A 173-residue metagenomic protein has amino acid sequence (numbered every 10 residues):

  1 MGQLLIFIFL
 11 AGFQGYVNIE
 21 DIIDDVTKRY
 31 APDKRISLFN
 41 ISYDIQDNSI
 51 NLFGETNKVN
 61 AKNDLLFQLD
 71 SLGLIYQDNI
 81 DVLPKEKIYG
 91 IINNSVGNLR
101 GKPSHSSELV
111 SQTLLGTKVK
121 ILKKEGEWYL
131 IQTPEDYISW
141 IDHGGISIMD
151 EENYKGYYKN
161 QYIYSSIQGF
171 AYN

Functional and structural regions predicted by a protein language model:
L5-F7, G12-S49, E55-I92, V96-S107 (+1 more regions): Ser/Thr-rich low-complexity repeats and stalk/linker segments
N51, E55-N57, K62, Q112-D142: SH3/SH3-like beta-barrel superfamily modules
N57, N63-L83, S104, Q132-N173: Boundary regions of SH3-family modules and the immediately adjacent low-complexity/disordered segments in eukaryotic
K85-I91, E125-Y129, G156-K159: Low-complexity, flexible helical/coil segments
I92-K118, I163-N173: Beta-loop motif signature
